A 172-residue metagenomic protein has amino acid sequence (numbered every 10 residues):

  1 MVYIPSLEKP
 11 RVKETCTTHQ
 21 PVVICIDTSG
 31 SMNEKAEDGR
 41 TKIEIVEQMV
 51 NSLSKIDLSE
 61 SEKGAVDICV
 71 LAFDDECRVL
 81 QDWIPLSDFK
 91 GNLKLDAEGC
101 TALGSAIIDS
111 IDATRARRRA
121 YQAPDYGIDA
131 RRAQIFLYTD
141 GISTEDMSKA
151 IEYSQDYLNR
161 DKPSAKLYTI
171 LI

Functional and structural regions predicted by a protein language model:
M1-R40, R118, Q122-D125: Acidic, polar low-complexity linker/tail segments
V12-C16, K55-E62, A113-D129, N159-D161: Surface-exposed acidic, glycine-flexible loop patches that form ligand/cofactor-binding and adhesion interfaces
H19, G30-A65, D161: …and closely analogous acidic/polar surface helices at protein-protein or active-site interfaces in A-domain-like
V22-C25, K42, V46-S52, L80-F89: Extended, compositionally biased accessory segments flanking or bridging domains
I26-S29, V46, V70, S110 (+1 more regions): DG-centered beta-turn motif at the end of beta-strands
G64-K94: Short beta-strand-loop
R78, K90-R131, E145, Y168-I172: Von Willebrand factor
G141-I172: VWA/integrin I-like adhesion module and closely mimicked acidic/polar interface patches used
